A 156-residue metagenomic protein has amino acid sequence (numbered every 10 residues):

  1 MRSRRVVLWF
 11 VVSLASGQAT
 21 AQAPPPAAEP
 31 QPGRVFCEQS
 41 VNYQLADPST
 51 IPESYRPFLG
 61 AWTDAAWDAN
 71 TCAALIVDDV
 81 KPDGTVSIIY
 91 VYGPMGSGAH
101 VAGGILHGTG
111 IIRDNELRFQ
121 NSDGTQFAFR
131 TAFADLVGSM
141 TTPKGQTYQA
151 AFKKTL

Functional and structural regions predicted by a protein language model:
M1-L8: Bacterial N-terminal signal peptides that target proteins for export
W9-A15: Bacterial N-terminal signal peptides
S16-G17, L117: Intrinsic disorder/low-complexity segments
G17-A23: Boundary at the C-terminal end of the N-terminal hydrophobic targeting segment
P25-F133, V137-L156: Central antiparallel beta-sheet cores of small beta-barrel/beta-sandwich binding domains
